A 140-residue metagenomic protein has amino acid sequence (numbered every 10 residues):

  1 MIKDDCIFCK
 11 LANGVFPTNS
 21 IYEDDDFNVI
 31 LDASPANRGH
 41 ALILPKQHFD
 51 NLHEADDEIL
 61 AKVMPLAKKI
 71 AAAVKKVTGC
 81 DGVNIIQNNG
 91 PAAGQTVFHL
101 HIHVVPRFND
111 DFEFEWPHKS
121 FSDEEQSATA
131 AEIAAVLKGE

Functional and structural regions predicted by a protein language model:
M1-E140: HIT superfamily nucleotide-processing domains
